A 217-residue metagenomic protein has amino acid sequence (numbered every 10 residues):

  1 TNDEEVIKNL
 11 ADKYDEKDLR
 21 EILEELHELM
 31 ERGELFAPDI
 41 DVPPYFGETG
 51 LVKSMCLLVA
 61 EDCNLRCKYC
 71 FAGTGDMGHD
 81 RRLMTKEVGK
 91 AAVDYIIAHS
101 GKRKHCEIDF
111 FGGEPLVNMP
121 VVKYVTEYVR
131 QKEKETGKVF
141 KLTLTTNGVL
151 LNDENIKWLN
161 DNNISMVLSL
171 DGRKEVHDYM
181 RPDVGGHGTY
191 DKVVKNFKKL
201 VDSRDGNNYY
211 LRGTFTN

Functional and structural regions predicted by a protein language model:
T1-C56, K86: Long, charge-rich, low-complexity alpha-helical segments
N2-D3, M30-E31, L51, C63 (+2 more regions): Short, solvent-exposed loop/edge-beta patches enriched in aromatic
L26, M30-G33, D39, V59-C63 (+3 more regions): Generic hydrophobic/packing signal
V42-P44, G73, C106-F111: Short linear capping/connector segments at secondary-structure termini
T49-G50, C56-E87: Canonical Radical SAM [4Fe-4S] cluster-binding loop centered on the CxxxCxxC motif and its immediate flanking residues
L57-E61, Y69-T74, G112, T146 (+2 more regions): Glycine-rich, histidine-containing beta strand-loop boundary motifs that form or position
G89, V93-D109, N118-N217: Radical SAM/AdoMet-radical enzyme domain recognition
